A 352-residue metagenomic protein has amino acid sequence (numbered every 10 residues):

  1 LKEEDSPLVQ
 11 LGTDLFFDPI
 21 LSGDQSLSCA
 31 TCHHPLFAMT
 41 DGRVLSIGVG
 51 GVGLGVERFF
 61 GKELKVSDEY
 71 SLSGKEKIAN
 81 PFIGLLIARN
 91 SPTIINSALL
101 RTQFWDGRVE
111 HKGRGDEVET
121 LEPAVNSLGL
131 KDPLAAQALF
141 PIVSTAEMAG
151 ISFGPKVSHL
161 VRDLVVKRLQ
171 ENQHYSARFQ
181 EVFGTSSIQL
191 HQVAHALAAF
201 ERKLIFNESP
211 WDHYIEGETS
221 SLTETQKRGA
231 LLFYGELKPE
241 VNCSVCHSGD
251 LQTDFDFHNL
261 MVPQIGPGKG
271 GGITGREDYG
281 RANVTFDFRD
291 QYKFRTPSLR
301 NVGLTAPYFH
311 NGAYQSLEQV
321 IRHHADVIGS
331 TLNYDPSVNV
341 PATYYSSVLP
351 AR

Functional and structural regions predicted by a protein language model:
L1-R352: Periplasmic c-type cytochrome electron-transfer domains
